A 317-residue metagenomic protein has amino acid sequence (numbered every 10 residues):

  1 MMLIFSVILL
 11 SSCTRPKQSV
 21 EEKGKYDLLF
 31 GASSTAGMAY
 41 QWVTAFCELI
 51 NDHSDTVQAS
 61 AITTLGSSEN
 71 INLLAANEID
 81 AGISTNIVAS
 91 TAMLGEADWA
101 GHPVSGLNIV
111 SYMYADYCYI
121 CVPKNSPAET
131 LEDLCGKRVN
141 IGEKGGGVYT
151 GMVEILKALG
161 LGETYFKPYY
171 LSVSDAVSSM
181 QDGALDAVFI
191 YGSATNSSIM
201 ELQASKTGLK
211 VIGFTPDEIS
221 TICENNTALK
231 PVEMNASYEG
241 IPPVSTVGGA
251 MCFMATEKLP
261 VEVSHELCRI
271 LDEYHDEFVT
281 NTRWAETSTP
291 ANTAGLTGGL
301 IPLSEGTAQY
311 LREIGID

Functional and structural regions predicted by a protein language model:
M1-D27: Short, low-complexity disordered leader/linker segments with a strong preference for bacterial N-terminal type II
V20-T91: N-terminal (or domain-start) structured segment
K25, T56, G66, A76 (+4 more regions): Extracytoplasmic
K25-H53, V57, D116-D182, T297 (+1 more regions): Bilobed "Venus flytrap"/periplasmic-binding protein-like clamshell domains and structurally analogous long
N86-V88, G95-D98, S126, E163-L259: Pocket-lining segment of extracytoplasmic ligand-binding domains
A100-M113, C118, A236-S245: A structural signal for short loop-to-beta-strand junctions that line the ligand-binding cleft of periplasmic/secreted
K137-E154, N226-G299: Ligand-binding clefts/hinges and TM-proximal coupling segments of bilobed small-molecule sensing domains
L171, D175, D182, G192-K206 (+3 more regions): An extracytoplasmic/periplasmic, membrane-proximal ligand-sensing/linker region
